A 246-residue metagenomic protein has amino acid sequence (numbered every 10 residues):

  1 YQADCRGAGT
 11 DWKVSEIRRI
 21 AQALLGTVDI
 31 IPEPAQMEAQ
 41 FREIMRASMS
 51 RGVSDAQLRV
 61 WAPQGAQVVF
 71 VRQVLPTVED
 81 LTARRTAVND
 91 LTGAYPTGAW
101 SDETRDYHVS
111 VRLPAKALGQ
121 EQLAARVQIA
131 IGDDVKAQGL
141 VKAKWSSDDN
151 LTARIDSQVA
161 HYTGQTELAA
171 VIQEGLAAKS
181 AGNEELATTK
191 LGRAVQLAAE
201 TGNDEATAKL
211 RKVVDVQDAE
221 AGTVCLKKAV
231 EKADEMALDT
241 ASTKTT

Functional and structural regions predicted by a protein language model:
Y1-A3, V159-A160: A short, structure-level motif marking secondary-structure boundaries and short turns
Q2, A8-G132: Acidic, polar loop-rich interaction surfaces within structured domains
L113-T246: Long, acidic serine/threonine- and proline-rich intrinsically disordered regions
